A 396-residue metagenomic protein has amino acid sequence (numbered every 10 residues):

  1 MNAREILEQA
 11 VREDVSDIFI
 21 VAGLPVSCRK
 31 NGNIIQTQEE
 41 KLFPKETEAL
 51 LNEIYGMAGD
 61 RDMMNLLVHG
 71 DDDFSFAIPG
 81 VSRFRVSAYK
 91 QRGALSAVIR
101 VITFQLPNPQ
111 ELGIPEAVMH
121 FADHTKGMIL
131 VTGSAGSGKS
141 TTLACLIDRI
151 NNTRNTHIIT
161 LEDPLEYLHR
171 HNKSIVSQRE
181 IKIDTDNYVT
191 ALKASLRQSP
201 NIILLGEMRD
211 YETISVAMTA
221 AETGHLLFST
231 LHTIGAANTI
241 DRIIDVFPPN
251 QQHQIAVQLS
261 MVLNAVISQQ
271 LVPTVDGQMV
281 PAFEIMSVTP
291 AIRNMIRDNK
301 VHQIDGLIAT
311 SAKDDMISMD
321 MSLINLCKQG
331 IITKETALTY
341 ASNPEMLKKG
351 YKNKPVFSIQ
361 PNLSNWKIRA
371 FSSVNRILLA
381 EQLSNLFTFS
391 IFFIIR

Functional and structural regions predicted by a protein language model:
M1-W366: Short, flexible helix-loop junctions that flank or precede catalytic/ligand sites
S358, S364-N365, R369-R376, S384 (+2 more regions): Low-acidity, Ser/Thr- and Arg-rich intrinsically disordered low-complexity segments
